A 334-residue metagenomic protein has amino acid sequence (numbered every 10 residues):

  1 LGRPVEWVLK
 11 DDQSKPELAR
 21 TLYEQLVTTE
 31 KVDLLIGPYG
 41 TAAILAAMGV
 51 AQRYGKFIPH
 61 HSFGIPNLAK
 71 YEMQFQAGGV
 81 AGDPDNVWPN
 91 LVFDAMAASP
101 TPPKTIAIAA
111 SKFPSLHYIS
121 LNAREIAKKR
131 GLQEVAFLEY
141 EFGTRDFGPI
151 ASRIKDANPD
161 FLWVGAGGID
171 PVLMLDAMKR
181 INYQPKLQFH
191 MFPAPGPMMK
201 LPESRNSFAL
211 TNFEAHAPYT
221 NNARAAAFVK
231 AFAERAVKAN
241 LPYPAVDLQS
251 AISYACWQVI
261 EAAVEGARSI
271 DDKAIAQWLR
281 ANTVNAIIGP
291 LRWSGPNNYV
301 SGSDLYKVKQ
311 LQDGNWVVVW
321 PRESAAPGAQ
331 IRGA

Functional and structural regions predicted by a protein language model:
L1-L68, Y140-F147, V172: Beta-alpha junction/loop-to-helix N-cap segments that form part of ligand/metal-binding clefts
E6, K104-A107, D160-F161: Residues that mark the start of a beta-strand
Q13, S111-F113, F213, A263: Residue-level signal for short, function-critical loop segments
E24-V32, M48-K56, F93-P102, R124-L132 (+5 more regions): Sec-exported extracytoplasmic/periplasmic mature domains
V32-L138, K186-A209: Extracytoplasmic ligand/sensor domains, especially the bilobed periplasmic-binding protein
T41-Q52, P159-I181, W257: Hydrophobic alpha-helical
M178-Y254, E265, R322-G328: Extracellular/periplasmic periplasmic-binding protein-like sensory domains
E234-S250, V259-V318: Segments of small-molecule ligand-sensing domains
